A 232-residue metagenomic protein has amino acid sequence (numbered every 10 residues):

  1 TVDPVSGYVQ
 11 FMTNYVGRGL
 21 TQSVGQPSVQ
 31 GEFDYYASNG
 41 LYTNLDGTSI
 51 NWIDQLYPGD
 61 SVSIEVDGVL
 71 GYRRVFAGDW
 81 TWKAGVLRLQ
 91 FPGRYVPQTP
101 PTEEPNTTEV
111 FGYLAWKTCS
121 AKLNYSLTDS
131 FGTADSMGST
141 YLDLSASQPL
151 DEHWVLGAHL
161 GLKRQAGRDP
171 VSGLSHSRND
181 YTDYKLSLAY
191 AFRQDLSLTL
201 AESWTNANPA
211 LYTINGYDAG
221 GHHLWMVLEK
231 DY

Functional and structural regions predicted by a protein language model:
D3, G25-V29, V62-V66, W80 (+5 more regions): Residues that define the transmembrane beta-barrel architecture of outer-membrane proteins
V5, N39-L45, G78-A84, T118-L123 (+2 more regions): Repeated loop/turn-to-beta-strand initiation elements of outer-membrane beta-barrel proteins
F11-G17, A37, G47-I53, R74 (+7 more regions): Transmembrane beta-strands of outer-membrane beta-barrel pores
G19-V24, I50-S61, R94-E103, S126 (+3 more regions): Outer-membrane beta-barrel translocator domains and adjoining extracellular loop/strand segments of Gram-negative
E32-D34, V69-Y72, G85, F111-Y113 (+3 more regions): Outer-membrane beta-barrel architecture
L41-E104, N215: Surface-exposed loop and membrane-interface regions of Gram-negative outer-membrane beta-barrel proteins
P101-H176: Detector for outer-membrane/organellar transmembrane beta-barrel domains, recognizing the amphipathic beta-strand
L186, Y190-Q194, G216-Y232: Outer-membrane beta-barrel "beta-signal"
